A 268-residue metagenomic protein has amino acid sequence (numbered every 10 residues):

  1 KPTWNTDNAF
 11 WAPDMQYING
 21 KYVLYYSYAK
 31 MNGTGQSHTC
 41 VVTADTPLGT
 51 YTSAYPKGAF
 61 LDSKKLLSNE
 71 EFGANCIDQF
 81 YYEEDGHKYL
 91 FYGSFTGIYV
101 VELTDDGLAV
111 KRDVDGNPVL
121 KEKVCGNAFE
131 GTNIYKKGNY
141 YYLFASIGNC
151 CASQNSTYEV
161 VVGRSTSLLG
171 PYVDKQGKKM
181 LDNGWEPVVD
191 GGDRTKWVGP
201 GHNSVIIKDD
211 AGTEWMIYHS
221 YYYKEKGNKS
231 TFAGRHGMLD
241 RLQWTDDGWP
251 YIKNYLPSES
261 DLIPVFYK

Functional and structural regions predicted by a protein language model:
K1-K268: Carbohydrate-active catalytic/glycan-binding domains of CAZyme proteins, especially the secreted or lumenal ectodomains
